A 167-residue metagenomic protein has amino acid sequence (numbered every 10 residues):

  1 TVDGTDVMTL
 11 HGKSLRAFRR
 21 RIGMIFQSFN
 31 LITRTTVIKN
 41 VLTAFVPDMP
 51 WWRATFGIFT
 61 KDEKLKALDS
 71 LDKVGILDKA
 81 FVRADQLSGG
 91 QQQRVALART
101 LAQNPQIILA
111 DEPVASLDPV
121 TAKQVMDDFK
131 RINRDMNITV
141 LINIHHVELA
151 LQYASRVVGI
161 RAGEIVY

Functional and structural regions predicted by a protein language model:
T5-D6, M49-D78: Conserved ABC ATPase "signature" region
R83-L87, Q91: Conserved ABC ATPase signature
N104: Conserved catalytic motifs of ABC-family nucleotide-binding domains
I108-D111: Catalytic Walker B motif of ABC-type/P-loop ATPase nucleotide-binding domains
P119-T121: Helix N-cap at the start of a conserved alpha-helix in ABC-type nucleotide-binding domains
K123-D135: Helical segment within the ABC ATPase nucleotide-binding domain
I144-H145: H-loop/switch region of ABC-family ATPase nucleotide-binding domains
